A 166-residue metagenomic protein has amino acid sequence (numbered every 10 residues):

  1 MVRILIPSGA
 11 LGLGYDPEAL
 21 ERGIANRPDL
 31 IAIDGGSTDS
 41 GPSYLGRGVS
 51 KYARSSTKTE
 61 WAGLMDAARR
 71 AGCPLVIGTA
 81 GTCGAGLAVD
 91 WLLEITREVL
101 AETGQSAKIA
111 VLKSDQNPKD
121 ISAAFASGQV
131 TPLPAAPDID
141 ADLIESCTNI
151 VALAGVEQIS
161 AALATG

Functional and structural regions predicted by a protein language model:
M1-A124, D140-I144, T148-L153: Metallocofactor- and cofactor-centric catalytic cores in central/energy metabolism, strongly enriched
F125-G166: Core active-site phosphate/anionic-ligand binding loop and the adjoining beta-turn-alpha structural block in enzyme
